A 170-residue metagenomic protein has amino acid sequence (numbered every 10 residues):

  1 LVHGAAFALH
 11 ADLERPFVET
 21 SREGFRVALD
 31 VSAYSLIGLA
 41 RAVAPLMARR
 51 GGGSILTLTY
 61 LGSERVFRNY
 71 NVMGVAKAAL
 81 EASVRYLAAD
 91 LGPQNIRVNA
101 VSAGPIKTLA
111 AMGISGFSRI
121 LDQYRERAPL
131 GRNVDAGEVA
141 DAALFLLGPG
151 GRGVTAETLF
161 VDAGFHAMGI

Functional and structural regions predicted by a protein language model:
A6-A44, A48-P93, P105-K107, F165: Catalytic loop of short-chain dehydrogenase/reductase
G92, R97, V154-A156: Short, small/polar-rich loop/turn modules that mediate ligand/substrate recognition or access, typified
V98, S102-G113, V161: Short, flexible catalytic-loop segment of classical short-chain dehydrogenase/reductase
I114-P129: A short C-terminal helix-loop "cap" of Rossmann-like NAD(P)-dependent dehydrogenase/epimerase domains
A128-V139: A conserved structural motif in NAD(P)-dependent oxidoreductases
E138-A142, L146: Non-catalytic, hydrophobic alpha-helical segments
L144, T155-I170: Short C-terminal tail/terminal secondary-structure segment of NAD(P)H-dependent dehydrogenase/reductase domains
